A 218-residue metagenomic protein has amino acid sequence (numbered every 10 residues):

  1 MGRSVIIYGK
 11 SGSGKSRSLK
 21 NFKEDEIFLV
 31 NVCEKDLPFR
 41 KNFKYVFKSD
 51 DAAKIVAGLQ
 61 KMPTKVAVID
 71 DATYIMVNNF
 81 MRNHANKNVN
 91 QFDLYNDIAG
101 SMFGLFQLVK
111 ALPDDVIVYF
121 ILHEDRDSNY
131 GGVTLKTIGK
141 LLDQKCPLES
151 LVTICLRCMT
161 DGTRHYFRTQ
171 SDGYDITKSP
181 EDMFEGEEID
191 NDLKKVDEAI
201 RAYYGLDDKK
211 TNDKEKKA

Functional and structural regions predicted by a protein language model:
M1-I69, T73-N78: Conserved P-loop
E24, C33-L37, A72-Y74, E124-S128 (+2 more regions): Conserved nucleotide-binding/hydrolysis micro-motifs of P-loop NTPases
I27-L29, V118, C155-R157: Short, well-ordered beta-strand core segments
V56-L59, F106, I200: A generic alpha-helix structural signal
M62, D114, S150: Structured loop/turn residues at beta-strand edges in well-structured enzyme cores
D71-P147: P-loop NTPase motor core
D127-A218: Conserved GTP-binding G-domain of TRAFAC-class P-loop NTPases and closely related GTPase folds
